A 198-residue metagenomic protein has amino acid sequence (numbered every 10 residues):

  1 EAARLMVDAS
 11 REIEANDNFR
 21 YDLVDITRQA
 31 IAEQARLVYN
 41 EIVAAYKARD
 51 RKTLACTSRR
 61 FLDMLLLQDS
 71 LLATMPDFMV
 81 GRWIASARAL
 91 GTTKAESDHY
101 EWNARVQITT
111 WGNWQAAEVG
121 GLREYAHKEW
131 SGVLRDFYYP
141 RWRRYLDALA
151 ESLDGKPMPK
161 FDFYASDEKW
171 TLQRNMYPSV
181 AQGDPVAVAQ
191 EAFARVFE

Functional and structural regions predicted by a protein language model:
E1-E198: Catalytic domains of carbohydrate-active enzymes that cleave complex glycans
